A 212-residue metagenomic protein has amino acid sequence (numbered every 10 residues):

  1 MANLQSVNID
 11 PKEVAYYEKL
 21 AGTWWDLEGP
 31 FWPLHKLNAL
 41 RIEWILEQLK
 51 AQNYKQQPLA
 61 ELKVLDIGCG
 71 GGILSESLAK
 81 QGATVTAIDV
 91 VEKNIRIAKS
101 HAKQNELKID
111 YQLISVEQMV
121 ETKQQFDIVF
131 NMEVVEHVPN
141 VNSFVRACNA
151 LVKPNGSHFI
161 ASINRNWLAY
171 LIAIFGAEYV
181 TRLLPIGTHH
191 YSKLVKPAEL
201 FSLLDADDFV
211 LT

Functional and structural regions predicted by a protein language model:
M1-E28: N-terminal, positively charged/glycine-rich alpha-helical extensions of SAM-dependent methyltransferases
I9, G22, E28-P30, L34-L40 (+1 more regions): Class I (Rossmann-like) S-adenosyl-L-methionine-dependent methyltransferase catalytic domain, capturing the SAM-binding
K36-A60: Conserved alpha-helix/loop element of class I SAM-dependent methyltransferases that forms part of the SAM/SAH-binding
Q48, S77, L203: Rossmann-fold NAD(P)-dependent oxidoreductase module
Q52-Q57, L62-Y170: Conserved SAM-binding loop
I163-G187: Alpha-helical membrane-targeting segments
R182-E199: Acceptor-substrate binding/catalytic loop of class I
A198-T212: A SAM-dependent methyltransferase catalytic signature shared across enzymes that methylate proteins
